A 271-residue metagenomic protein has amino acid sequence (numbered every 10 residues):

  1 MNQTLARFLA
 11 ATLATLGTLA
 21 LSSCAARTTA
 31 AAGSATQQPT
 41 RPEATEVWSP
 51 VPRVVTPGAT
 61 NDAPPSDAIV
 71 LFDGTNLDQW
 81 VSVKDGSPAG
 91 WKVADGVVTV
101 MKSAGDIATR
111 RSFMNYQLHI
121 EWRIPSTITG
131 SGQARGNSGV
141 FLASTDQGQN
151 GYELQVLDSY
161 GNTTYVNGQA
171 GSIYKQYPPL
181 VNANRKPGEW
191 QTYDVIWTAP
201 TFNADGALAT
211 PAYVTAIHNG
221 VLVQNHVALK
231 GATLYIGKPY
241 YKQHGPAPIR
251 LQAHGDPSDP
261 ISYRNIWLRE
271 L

Functional and structural regions predicted by a protein language model:
N2-T12: Bacterial N-terminal signal peptides that target proteins for export
A10-S22: Bacterial N-terminal signal peptides
C24-L271: Carbohydrate-interacting regions of secretory-pathway proteins
